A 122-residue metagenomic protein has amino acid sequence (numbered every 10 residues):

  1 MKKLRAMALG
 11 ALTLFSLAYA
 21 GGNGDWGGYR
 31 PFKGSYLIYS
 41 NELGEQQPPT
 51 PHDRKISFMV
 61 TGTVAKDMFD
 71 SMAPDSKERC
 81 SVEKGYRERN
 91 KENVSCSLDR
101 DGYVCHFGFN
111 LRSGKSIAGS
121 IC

Functional and structural regions predicted by a protein language model:
K2-G10: Sec-dependent signal peptide recognition, specifically the positively charged N-region followed immediately by
A11-A20: Hydrophobic h-region of N-terminal signal peptides that target proteins for export in Gram-negative bacteria
A20-Y29: Cleaved targeting-peptide boundary
P31-E92: Mature extracytoplasmic domains of secretory-pathway proteins
C96-I121: Short, exposed beta-strand-loop hairpins at the edges of beta-sheets in extracellular/periplasmic proteins
